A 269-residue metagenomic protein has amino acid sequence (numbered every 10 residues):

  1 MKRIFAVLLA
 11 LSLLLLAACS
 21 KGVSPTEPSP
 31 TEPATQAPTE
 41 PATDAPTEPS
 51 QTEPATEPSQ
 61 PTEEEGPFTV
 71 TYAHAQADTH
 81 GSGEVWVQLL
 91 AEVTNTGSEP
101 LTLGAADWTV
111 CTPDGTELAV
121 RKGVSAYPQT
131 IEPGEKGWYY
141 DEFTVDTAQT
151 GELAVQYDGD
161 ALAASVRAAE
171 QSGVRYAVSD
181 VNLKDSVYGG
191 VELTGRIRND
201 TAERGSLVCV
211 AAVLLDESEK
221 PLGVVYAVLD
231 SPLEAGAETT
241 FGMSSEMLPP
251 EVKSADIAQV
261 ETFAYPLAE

Functional and structural regions predicted by a protein language model:
M1-I4, L8-L9: Positively charged n-region of N-terminal signal peptides that target proteins for export
L15-A18: C-terminal motif of bacterial Sec signal peptides marking the signal peptidase cleavage site
S20-G22: Bacterial signal peptide processing site
Q60-V85, D158-G189: Low-complexity, acidic Ser/Thr/Pro/Gly-rich terminal tails and inter-domain linkers that flank the onset of structured
Q88-V93, C111, G115-Y140, P221-P249: A cross-kingdom feature marking solvent-exposed beta-strand/loop segments within repeated, beta-rich binding/scaffold
V93-S98, I197-T201: Asparagine-centered strand-capping/turn motif at beta-strand->loop junctions
S98-L103, P113, E117-L118, T150 (+2 more regions): Short acidic/proline- and small/hydrophobic-mixed sequence motifs that coincide with surface turns and coil-to-beta
V145-L183, L248-E269: Terminal connector regions
